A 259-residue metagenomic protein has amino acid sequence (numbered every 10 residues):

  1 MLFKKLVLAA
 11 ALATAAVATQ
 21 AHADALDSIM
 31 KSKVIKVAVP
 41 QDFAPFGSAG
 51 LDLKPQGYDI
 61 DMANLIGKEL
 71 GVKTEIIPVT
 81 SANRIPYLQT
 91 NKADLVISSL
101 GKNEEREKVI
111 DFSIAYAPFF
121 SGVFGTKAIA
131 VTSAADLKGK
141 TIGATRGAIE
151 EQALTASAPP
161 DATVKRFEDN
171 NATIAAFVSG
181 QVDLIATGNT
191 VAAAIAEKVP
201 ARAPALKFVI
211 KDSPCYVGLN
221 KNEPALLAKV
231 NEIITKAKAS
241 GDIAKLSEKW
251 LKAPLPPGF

Functional and structural regions predicted by a protein language model:
D24, I149-K165, P204-L206, I234-F259: Ligand-binding clefts/hinges and TM-proximal coupling segments of bilobed small-molecule sensing domains
D24-S99: Extracytoplasmic small-molecule ligand-binding "clamshell" domains of the periplasmic binding protein/Venus flytrap
S48-L51, A63-V72, E150-F167, A196-P200 (+1 more regions): Ligand-binding cleft/hinge of the Venus flytrap
I60, E75-P86, K165-A175, S179 (+1 more regions): Short helix-initiation/N-cap motifs at beta->coil->alpha
I60-E69, K140-T141, A148-I149, P214-A253: Extended ligand-binding regions for polar small-molecule ligands
L100-K108, A153-A156, V178, D183-K211: A ligand-binding cleft/hinge motif common to bilobed small-molecule-binding domains
A117-G125, A193-T235, A253-F259: Periplasmic-binding protein-like
G125-I142: Flexible hinge/capping segments at coil-to-helix
